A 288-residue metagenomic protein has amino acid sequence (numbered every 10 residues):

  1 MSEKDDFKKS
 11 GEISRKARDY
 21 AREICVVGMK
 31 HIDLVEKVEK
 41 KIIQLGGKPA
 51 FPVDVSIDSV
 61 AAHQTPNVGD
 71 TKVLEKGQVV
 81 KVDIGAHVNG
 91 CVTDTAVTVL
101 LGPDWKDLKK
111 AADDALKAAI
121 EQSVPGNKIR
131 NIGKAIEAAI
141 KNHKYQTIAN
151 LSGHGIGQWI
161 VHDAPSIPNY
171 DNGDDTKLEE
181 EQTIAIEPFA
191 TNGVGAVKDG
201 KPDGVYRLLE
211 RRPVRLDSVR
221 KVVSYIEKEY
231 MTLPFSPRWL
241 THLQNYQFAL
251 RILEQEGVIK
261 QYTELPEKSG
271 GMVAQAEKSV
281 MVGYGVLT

Functional and structural regions predicted by a protein language model:
M1-T288: Active-site neighborhoods and metal-handling regions in enzymes and metal-associated proteins
